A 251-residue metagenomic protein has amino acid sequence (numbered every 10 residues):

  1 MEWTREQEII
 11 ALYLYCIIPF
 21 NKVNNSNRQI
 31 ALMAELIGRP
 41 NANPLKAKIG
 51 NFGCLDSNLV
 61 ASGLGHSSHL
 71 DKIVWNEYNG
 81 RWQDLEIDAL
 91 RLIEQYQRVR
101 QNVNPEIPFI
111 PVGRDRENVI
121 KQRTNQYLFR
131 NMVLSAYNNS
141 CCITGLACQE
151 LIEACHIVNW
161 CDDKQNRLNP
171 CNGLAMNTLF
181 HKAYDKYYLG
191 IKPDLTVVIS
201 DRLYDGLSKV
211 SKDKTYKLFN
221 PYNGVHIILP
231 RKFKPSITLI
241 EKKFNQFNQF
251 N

Functional and structural regions predicted by a protein language model:
M1-L14: Short, Lys/Arg-enriched anionic-surface-contact patches
I18-E35: Short, charged amphipathic recognition helices of the HTH superfamily and cognate SANT/SANTA-like modules
L32-A47: Short, basic interhelical loop/turn and adjoining N-cap of the next helix at nucleic-acid- or acidic-partner-contacting
D56-Y78: Short Lys/Arg-enriched helix C-cap and helix-to-coil transition segments that create basic nucleic-acid-contact patches
E77, Q83-K121: Charged, alpha-helical interface segments at or near domain boundaries
V103-S140, L146, V158-C171: Short, charged surface segments at domain edges that flank catalytic/cofactor-binding sites
T124, L128, L146-Q149, V158-N251: A detector for short metal-coordination/catalytic motifs
S140, E153, M176: The −1 position to Zn-ligating cysteines in a subset of zinc-ribbon hairpins
